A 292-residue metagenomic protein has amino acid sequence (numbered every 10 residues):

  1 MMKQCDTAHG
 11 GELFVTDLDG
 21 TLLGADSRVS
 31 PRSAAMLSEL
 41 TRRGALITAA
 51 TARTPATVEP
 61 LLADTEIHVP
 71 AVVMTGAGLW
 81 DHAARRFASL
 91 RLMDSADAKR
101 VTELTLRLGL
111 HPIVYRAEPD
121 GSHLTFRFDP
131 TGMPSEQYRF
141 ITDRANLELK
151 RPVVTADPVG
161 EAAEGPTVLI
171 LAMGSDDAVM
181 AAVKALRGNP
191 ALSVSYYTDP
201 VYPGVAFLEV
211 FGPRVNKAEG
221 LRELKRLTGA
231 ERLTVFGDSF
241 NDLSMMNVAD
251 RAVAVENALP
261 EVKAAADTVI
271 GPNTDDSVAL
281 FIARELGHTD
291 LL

Functional and structural regions predicted by a protein language model:
M2-D17, T21-I47: N-terminal glycine-/serine-/threonine-rich phosphate-binding loop
K3-L13, V29-S30, F207-L292: Mg2+-dependent phosphoryl-transfer enzymes with acidic/Ser/Thr/Gly-rich catalytic loops
L22, D81, P203-F207: A short acidic, helix-capping loop that chelates divalent metal ions and anchors anionic groups
R28-F140: Active-site phosphate-binding/coordination module
L40, T105, L186-R187, K225 (+1 more regions): A generic structural signal for well-ordered alpha-helical segments
L46, H111, S193, R251-A252 (+1 more regions): Residue-level detector of anion-binding/catalytic polar loops
T65-I67, T75, N189-P190, V248-A249 (+1 more regions): Short, structured coil segments at secondary-structure junctions
E118-F236, F240: Conserved acidic, metal-coordinating active-site core of Asp-based, Mg2+-dependent phosphoryl-transfer enzymes
